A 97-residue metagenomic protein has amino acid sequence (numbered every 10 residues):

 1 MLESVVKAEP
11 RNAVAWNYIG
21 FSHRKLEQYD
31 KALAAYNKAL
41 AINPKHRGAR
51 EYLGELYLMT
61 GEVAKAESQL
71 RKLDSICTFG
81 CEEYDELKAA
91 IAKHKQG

Functional and structural regions predicted by a protein language model:
A8, I42, S75-F79: Structural marker of alpha-solenoid helical repeat scaffolds
V14, G48, E82-E86: Start-of-helix register in tetratricopeptide repeats
Y18, Y52, E86-A90: Canonical tetratricopeptide repeat
E67-G97: Terminal, low-structured helical/coil segments at or just beyond the last alpha-helical repeat
